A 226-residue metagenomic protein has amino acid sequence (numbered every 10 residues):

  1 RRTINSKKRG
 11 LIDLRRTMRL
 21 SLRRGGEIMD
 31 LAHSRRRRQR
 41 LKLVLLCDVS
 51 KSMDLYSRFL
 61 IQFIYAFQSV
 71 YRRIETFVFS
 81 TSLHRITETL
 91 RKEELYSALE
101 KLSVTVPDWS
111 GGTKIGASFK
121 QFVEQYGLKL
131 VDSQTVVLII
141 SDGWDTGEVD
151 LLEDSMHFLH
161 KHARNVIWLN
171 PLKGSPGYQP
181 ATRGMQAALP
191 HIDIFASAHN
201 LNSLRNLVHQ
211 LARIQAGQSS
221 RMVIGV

Functional and structural regions predicted by a protein language model:
R1-R40: Acidic/polar low-complexity segments with low predicted structural confidence
M18, H33-I61: MIDAS-like acidic motif and immediate structural context at the N-terminus of von Willebrand factor A/I domains
L45, T76-V78, I139, W168: Structural beta-sheet core signal
S52-D54, L83, W144-E148, S175: Short acidic, S/G/P-rich loop/turn micro-motifs used as interaction or catalytic elements
L55-R58, F63-K114: Metal-dependent catalytic core segments for phosphate chemistry
S97-T135, G177-Q179: Von Willebrand factor
G116-H162, A196, Q210-Q218, G225: Exposed acidic/Ser/Thr-rich ligand/metal-binding surfaces
M156-V226: Von Willebrand factor type A / integrin I
